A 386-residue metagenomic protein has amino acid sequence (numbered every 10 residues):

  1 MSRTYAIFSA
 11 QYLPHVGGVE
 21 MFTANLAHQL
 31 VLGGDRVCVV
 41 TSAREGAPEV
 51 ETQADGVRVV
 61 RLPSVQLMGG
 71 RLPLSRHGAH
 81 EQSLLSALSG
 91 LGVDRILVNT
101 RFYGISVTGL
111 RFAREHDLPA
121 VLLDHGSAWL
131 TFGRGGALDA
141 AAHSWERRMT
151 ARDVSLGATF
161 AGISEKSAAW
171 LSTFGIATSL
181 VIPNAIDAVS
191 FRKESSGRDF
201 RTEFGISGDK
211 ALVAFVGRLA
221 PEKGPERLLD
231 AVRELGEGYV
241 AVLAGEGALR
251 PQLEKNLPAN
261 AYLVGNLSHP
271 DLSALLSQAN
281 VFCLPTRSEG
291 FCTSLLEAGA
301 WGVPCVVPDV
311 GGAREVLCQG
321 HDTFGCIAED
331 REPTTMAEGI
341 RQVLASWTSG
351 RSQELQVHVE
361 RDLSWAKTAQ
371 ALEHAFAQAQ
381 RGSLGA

Functional and structural regions predicted by a protein language model:
A43, K166, A185: Carbohydrate-associated surface elements
S83, R192-I206, S352-E354: A short helix/loop element that forms part of the nucleotide-sugar donor recognition site in Leloir-type
R111, E115, A128, A141-T159: Membrane-proximal helix-turn-helix segments that form the acceptor-binding/catalytic region of lipid-linked
A161, S207-K223, L229-R233: Conserved donor-binding/catalytic core segment of Leloir-type glycosyltransferases
N266-L267, A274-A279: Short alpha-helical donor nucleotide-sugar binding micro-motif in glycosyltransferases
R287: Aromatic "clamp/platform" in nucleotide-sugar-dependent glycosyltransferases that forms part of the donor/acceptor
P304-V307: Short hydrophobic beta-strand element within catalytic cores of glycosyltransferases and related nucleotide-activated
R314-Q342: Change "using UDP/GDP/dTDP sugars" to "using nucleotide sugars
